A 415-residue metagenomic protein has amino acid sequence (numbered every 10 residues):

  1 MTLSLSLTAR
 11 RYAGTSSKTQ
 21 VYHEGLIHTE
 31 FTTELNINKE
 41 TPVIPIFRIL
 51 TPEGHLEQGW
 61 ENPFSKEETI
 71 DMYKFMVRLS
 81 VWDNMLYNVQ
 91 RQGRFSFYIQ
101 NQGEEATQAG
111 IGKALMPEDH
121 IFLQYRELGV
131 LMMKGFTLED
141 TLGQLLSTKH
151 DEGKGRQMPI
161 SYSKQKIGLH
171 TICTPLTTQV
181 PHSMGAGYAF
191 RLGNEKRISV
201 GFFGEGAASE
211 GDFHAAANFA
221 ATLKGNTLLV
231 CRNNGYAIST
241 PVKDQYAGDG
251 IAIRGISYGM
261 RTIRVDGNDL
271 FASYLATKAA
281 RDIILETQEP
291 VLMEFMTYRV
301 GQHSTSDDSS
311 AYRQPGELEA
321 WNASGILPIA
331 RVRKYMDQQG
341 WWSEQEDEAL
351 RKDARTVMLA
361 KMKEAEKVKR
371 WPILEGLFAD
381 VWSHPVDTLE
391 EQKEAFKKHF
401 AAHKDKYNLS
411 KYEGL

Functional and structural regions predicted by a protein language model:
T2-T107, G301, D307-L415: Conserved acidic/glycine
N38-E40, I111-A114, A220, D282-L285: A general structural signal for short secondary-structure junctions and capping/turn motifs
F47, I160, V291: A broad, low-specificity signal marking well-ordered, structured residues that form hydrophobic/aromatic
T51, L123, R264-D266: Structural signal for conserved beta-strand scaffold positions within catalytic alpha/beta enzyme cores
H55-L56, L128, N234-A237: A short, flexible beta-alpha/helix-coil linker loop
V81-N84, N88-G225, P241-A247, A252 (+1 more regions): Cofactor-binding active-site loop characterized by glycine-rich and histidine/acidic residues
Y125-R126, F295-T297, R370-W371: Short, well-ordered beta-to-alpha junction loops that form the rim of enzyme active sites and present histidine/acidic
L169-K367: Glycine-rich ThDP/TPP pyrophosphate-binding loop and its adjacent helix/strand module within ThDP-dependent enzymes
